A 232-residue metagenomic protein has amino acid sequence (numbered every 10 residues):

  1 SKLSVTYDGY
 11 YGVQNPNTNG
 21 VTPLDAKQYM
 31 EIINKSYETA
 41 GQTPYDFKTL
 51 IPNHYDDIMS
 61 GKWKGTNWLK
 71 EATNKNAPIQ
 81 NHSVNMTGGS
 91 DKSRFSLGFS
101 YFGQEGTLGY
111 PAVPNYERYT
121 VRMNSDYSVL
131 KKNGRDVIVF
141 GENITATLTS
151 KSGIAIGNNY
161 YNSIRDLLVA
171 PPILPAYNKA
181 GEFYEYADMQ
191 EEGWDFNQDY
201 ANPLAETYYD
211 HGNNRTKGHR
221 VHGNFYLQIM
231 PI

Functional and structural regions predicted by a protein language model:
S1, G65-T73, A77: Periplasmic N-terminal accessory/gating domains of Gram-negative outer-membrane beta-barrel systems
K2-K64, L108-Y116, T120, N124-H222: Surface-exposed loop/interface segments of Gram-negative outer-membrane beta-barrel transport/assembly proteins
T73-R94, F99-S100, K151, P203-I232: Outer-membrane beta-barrel transmembrane strands
Q104: Ligand-site clamp/hinge motif
